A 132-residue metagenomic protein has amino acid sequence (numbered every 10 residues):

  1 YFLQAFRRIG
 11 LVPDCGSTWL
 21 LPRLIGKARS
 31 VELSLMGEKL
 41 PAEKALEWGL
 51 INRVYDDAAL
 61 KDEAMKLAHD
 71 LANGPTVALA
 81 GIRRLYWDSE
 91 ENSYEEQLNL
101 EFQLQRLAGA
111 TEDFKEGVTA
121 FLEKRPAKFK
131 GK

Functional and structural regions predicted by a protein language model:
Y1-L35, W48, E63-L67: CoA-thioester-processing core
F2, A42, I51-N99, R106-E112 (+1 more regions): C-terminal long alpha-helix characteristic of the crotonase
S17-L20, R29, A78-G81, E101-L104 (+1 more regions): Hydrophobic alpha-helical segments typical of transmembrane helices and their membrane-interface/capping positions
L21, A45, I82, F121: Terminal peptide-recognition signature
L24, K39, V54: Short aromatic/basic micro-patch
E38-K44: Acidic, divalent-metal-coordinating active-site segment for phosphoryl/phosphodiester hydrolysis, typified by short
W48-G49, K124: Structural motif
D113-F114, A120: Interdomain hinge/lid region at the active-site interface of Rossmann-like NAD(P)-dependent oxidoreductases
